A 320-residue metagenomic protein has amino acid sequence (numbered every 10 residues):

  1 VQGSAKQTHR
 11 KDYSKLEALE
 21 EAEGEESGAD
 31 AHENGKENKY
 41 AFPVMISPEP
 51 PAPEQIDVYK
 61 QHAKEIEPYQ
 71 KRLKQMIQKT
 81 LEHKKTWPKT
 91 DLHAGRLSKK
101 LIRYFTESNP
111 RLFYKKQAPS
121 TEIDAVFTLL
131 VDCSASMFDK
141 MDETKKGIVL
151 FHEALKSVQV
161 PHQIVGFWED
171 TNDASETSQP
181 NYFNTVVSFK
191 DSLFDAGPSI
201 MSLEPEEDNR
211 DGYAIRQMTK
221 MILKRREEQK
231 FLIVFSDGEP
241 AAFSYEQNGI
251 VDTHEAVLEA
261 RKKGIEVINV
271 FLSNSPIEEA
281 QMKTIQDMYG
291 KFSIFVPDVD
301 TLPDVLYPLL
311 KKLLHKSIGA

Functional and structural regions predicted by a protein language model:
V1-A125, D139: Negatively charged
E54-I56, T128-F138, G197-E204, E239-A242: Glycine- and acidic
K116-S120, I222-R225, E259: Replace "in large, NTP-powered and nucleic-acid-processing enzymes" with "in large, NTP-powered factors and other
P119-S188, F231-V234, N269-I277: Von Willebrand factor
T128, S134, M141, K145 (+7 more regions): Generic hydrophobic alpha-helical scaffold/packing signal
S175-Q229, F271-P276, V305: Von Willebrand factor
T219, G238-D287: VWA/integrin I-like adhesion module and closely mimicked acidic/polar interface patches used
D287-A320: C-terminal helix of von Willebrand factor
